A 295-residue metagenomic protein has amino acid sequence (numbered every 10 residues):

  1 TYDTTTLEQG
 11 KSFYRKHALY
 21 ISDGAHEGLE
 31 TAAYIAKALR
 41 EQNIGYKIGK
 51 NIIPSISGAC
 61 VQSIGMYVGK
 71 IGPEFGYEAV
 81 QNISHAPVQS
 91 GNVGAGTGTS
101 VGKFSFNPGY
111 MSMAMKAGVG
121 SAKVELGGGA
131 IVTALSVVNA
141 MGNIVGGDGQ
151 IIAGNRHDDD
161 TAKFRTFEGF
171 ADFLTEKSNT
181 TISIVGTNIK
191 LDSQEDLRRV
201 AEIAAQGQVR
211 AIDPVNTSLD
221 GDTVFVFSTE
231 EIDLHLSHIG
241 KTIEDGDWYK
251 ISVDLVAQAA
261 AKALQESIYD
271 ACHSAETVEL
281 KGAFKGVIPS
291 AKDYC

Functional and structural regions predicted by a protein language model:
T1-E30, R40-C295: A structural signal for small-residue-enriched, beta-sheet-centric alpha/beta enzyme cores and oligomeric scaffold folds
A33, K37: Short, well-ordered alpha-helices that flank and scaffold nucleotide-derived cofactor binding pockets
